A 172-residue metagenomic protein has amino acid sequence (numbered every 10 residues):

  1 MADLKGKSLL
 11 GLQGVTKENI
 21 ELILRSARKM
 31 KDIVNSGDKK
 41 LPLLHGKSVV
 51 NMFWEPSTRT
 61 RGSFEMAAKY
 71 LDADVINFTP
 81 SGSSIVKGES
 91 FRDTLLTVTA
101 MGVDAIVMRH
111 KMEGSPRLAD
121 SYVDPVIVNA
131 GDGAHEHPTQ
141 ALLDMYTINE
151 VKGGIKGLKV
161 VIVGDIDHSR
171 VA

Functional and structural regions predicted by a protein language model:
M1-M66: Positively charged, low-complexity intrinsically disordered leader regions
V15, S26-I33, L71, M101 (+1 more regions): Change "in soluble alpha/beta enzymes" to "in soluble alpha/beta proteins
D38, P42-N149: Phosphate/diphosphate ligand-binding glycine-rich loop within oxidoreductases
W54-M66, E150-A172: Glycine-rich phosphate/diphosphate-binding loop of Rossmann-like nucleotide-binding domains
